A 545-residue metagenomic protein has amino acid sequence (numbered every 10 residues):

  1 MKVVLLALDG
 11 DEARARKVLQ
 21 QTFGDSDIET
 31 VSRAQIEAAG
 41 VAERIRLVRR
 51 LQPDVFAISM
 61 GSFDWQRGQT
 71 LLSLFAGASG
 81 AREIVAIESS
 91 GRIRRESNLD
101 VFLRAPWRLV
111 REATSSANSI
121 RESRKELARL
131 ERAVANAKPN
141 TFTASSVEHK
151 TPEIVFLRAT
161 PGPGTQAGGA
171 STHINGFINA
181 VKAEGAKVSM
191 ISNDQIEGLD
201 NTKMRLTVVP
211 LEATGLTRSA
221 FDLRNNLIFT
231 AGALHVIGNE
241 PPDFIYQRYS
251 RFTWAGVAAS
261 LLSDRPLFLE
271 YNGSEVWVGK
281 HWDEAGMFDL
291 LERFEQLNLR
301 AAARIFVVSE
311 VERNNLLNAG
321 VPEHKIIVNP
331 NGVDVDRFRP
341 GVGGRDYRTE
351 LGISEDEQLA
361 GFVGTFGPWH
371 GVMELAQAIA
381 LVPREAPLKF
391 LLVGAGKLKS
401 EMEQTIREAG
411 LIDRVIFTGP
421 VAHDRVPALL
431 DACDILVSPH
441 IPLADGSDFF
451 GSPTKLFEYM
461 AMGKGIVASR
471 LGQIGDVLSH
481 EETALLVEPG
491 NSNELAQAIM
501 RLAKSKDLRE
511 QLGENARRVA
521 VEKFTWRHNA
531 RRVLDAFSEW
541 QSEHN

Functional and structural regions predicted by a protein language model:
M1-V31, A128-K203: N-terminal subdomain of nucleotide-sugar transferases
V101-R132, L234-H235, W254, A258-L262 (+3 more regions): Membrane-proximal helix-turn-helix segments that form the acceptor-binding/catalytic region of lipid-linked
P139-A144, G286, R339-I353: A short helix/loop element that forms part of the nucleotide-sugar donor recognition site in Leloir-type
V155-L157, S354-I379, L391: Conserved donor-binding/catalytic core segment of Leloir-type glycosyltransferases
D194, V311, G332: Carbohydrate-associated surface elements
V393, E401-L430, I435: Nucleotide-activated donor-binding/catalytic signature segment of Leloir-type glycosyltransferases, i.e., the conserved
I435-S438, E458-A461, G465-A468, Q473: Short hydrophobic beta-strand element within catalytic cores of glycosyltransferases and related nucleotide-activated
L456, H480-E481, L485-S492, R501-D507: Conserved acidic donor-binding segment of nucleotide-sugar-dependent glycosyltransferases
